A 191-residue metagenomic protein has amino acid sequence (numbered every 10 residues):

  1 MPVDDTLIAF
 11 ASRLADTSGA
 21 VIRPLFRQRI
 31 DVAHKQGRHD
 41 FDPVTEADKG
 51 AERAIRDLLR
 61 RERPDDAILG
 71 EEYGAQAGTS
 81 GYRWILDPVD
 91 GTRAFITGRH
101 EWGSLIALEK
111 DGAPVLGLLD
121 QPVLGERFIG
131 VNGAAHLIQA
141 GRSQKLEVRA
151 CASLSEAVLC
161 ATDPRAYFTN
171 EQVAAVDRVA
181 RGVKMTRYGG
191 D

Functional and structural regions predicted by a protein language model:
M1-V89, A174: N-terminal subdomain of lithium-sensitive/metallo-dependent phosphomonoesterases centered on the IMPase/IPPase/PAP
A20, D66, W102, G125-E126 (+1 more regions): Glycine-centered loop/turn positions within well-structured domains that cap or flank conserved ligand/cofactor-binding
I22, D48, L59, T92 (+3 more regions): Residue-level signal for inorganic ion chemistry
Q28-I30, D42, R93-A94, H100 (+2 more regions): Flexible, active-site-adjacent loop/turn segments at secondary-structure boundaries
E72-G74, V89-T92, D163, V183: Short, well-ordered turn and helix-capping elements at secondary-structure junctions
A77, R93-I96, R127: Conserved protein kinase catalytic core
Y82-P122: Glycine-rich active-site/cofactor-binding loop and its immediate structural neighborhood
A107-D191: Acidic beta-strand-loop-alpha-helix segment within the catalytic core of divalent metal-dependent phosphate-processing
